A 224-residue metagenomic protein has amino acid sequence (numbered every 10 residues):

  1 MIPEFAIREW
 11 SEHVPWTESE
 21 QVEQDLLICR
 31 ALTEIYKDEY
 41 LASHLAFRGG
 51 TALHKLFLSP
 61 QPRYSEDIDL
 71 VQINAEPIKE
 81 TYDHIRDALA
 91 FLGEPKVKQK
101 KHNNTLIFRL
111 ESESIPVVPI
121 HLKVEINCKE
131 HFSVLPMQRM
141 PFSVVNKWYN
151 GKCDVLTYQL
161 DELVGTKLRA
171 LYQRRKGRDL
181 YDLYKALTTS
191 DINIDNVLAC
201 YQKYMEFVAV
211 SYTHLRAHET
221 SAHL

Functional and structural regions predicted by a protein language model:
M1-L45, L56-R63, I68, Q72-R216 (+1 more regions): Structured mid-to-C-terminal alpha-helical surface segments
F47-A52: Glycine-rich beta-strand-to-loop/alpha-helix junction loops that act as flexible
L224: Cytosolic catalytic cores of cyclic-nucleotide second-messenger enzymes
